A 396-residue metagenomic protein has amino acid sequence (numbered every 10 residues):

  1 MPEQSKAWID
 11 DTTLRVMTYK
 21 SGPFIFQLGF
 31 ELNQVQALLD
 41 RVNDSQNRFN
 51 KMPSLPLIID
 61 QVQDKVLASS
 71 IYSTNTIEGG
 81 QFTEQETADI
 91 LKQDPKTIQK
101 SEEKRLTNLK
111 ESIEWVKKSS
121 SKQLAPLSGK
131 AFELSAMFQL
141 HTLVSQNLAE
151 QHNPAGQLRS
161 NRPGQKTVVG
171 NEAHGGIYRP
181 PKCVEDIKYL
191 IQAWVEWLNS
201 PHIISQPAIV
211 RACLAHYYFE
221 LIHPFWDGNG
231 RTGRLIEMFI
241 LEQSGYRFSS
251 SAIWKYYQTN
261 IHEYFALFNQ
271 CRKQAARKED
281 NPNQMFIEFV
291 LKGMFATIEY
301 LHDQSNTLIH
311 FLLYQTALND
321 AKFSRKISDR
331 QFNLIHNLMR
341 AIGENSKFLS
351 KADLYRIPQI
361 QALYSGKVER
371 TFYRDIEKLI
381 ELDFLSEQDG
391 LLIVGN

Functional and structural regions predicted by a protein language model:
M1-N396: FIC/Doc superfamily catalytic core
